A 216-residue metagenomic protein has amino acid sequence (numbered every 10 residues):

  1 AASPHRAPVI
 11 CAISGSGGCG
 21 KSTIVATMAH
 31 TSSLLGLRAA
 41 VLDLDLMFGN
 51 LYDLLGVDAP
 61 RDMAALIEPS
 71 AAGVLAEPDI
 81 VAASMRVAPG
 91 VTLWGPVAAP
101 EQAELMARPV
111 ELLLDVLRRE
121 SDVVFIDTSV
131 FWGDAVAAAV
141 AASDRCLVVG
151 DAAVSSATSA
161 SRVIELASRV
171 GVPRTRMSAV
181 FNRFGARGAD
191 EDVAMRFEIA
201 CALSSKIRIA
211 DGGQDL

Functional and structural regions predicted by a protein language model:
A1-I10, A71-V74, R169-G171, T175-M177 (+1 more regions): Acidic-aromatic/histidine active-site loop/patch
R6-L55, L117: Walker A/P-loop phosphate-binding motif and the immediately C-terminal alpha-helix
S32-T92: Phosphate-binding loop that captures ATP/GTP phosphates
S33, A167-T175, E198-A202: Arginine/glycine-rich "motif VI" loop of SF2 helicases in the C-terminal RecA-like domain
A72-F131: Cytosolic-facing regulatory segments adjacent to core modules
V116-S121, W132-V154: Inter-motif core of Ras-like GTPase G domains
V123, R145, L203-I207: Well-ordered beta-strand positions
R183-F184, R196-L216: Beta-strand-loop-alpha "switch" segments that mediate conformational coupling across diverse proteins
